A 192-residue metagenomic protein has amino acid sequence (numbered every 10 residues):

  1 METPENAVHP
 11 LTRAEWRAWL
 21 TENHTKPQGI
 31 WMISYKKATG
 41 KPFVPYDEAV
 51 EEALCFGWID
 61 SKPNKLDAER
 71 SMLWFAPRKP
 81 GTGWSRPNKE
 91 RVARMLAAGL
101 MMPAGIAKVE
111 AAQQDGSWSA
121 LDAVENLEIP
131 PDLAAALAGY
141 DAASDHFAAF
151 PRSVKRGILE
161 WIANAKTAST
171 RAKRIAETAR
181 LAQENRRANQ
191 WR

Functional and structural regions predicted by a protein language model:
M1-R192: Charge-dense, helix-prone N-terminal extensions
